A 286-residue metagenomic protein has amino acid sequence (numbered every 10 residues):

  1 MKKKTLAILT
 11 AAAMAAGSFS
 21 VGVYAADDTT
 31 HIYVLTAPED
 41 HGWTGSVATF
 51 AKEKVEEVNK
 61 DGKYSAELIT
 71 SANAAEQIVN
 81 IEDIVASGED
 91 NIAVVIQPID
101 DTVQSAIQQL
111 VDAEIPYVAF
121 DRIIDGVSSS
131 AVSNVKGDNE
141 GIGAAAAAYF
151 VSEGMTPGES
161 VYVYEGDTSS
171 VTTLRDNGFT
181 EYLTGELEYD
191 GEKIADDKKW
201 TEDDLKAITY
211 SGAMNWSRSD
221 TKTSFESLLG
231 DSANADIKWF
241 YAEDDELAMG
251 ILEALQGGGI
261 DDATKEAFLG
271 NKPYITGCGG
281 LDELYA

Functional and structural regions predicted by a protein language model:
K2-T5, A25-A286: A residue-level marker of the well-folded mature domains of exported/periplasmic proteins
K4-A13: Sec-dependent N-terminal signal peptides
M14-A16, L255-Q256: Hydrophobic alpha-helical membrane context
A16-Y24: C-terminal segment of classical bacterial N-terminal signal peptides
